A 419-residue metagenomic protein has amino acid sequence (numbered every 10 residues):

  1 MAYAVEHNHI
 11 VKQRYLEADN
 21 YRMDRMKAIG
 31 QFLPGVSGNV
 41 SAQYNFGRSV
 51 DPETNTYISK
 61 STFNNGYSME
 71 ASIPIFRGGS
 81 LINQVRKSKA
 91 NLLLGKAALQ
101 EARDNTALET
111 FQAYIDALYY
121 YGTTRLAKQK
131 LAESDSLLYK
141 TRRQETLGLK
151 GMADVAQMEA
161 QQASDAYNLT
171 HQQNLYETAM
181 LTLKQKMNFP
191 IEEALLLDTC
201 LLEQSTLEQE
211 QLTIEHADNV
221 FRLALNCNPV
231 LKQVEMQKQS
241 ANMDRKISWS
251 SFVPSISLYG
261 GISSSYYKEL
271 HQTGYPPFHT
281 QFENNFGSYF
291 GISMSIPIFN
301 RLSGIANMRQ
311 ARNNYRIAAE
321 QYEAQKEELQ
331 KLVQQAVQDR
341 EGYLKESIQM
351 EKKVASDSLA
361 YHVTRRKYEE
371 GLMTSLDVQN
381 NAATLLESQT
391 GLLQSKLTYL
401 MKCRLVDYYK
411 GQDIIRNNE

Functional and structural regions predicted by a protein language model:
M1, I191-E193, G391-E419: Acidic, low-complexity, intrinsically disordered peripheral segments
M1-S37, I191, D198-N242, V337 (+1 more regions): Bacterial Sec-pathway N-terminal export signals of envelope proteins
K12-L16, I29-G30, S61, I75-R103 (+8 more regions): Sec/SRP-type N-terminal targeting helices
N39-I73, L202-L212, K246, Y259-I296 (+1 more regions): Small/polar, glycine/serine/threonine/aspartate-rich low-complexity segments that form flexible
S68-E70, Y114, F221, G291-S293 (+1 more regions): Membrane-embedded beta-strand positions in outer-membrane beta-barrel channels/transporters
N105-L223, D339, Y343: Periplasmic alpha-helical coiled-coil/stalk elements that build and connect Gram-negative outer-membrane
E145-L149, Y368-L372, Y409: A short glycine-centered flexible hinge/capping loop motif at secondary-structure junctions
G151-A153, E370-Q394: Short terminal targeting/anchoring segments
